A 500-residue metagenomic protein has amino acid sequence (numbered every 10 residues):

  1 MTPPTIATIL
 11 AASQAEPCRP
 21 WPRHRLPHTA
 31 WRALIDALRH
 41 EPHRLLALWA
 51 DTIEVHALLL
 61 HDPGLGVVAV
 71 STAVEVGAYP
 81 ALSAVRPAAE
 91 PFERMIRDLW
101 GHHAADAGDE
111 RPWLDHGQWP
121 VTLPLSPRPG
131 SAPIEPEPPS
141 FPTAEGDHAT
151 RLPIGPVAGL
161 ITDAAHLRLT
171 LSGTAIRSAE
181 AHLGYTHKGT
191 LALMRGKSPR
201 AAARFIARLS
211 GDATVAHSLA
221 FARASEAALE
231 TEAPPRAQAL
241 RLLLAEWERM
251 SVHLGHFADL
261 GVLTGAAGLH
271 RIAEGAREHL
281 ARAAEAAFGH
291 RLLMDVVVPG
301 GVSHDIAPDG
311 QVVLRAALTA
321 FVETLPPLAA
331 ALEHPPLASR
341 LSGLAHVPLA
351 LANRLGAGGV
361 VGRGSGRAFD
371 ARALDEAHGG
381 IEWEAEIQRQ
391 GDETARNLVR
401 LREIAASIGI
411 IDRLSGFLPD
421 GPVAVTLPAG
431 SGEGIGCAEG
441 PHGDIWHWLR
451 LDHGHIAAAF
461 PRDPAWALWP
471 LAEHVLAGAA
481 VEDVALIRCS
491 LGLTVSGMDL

Functional and structural regions predicted by a protein language model:
M1-G173, L337-S342, A350, S407 (+1 more regions): Terminal low-complexity/charged segments
A37, D98-L99, A224-A228, E246 (+9 more regions): Generic, well-ordered alpha-helical scaffold segments in large soluble proteins
W49-D51, A258-G261, L293-V298, L332 (+2 more regions): Short coil/turn segments at secondary-structure boundaries
G101-E110, T231-Q238, H290-M294: Short secondary-structure capping/junction motifs at helix and strand boundaries
D106-L114, T264-L269, M294-V298: Short, glycine/acidic-rich hinge or "gate" loops at secondary-structure transitions that mediate conformational
T150-A258, L263, I272, E285 (+3 more regions): Active-site- and interface-proximal helix/loop "cap" or "latch" segments in soluble metabolic and energy-transducing
L269-A273, R277, A283-E433: Intrinsically disordered, low-complexity regulatory segments
T426-H447: Flexible, glycine/threonine-enriched loop-and-boundary segments that flank and lead into catalytic domains of large
